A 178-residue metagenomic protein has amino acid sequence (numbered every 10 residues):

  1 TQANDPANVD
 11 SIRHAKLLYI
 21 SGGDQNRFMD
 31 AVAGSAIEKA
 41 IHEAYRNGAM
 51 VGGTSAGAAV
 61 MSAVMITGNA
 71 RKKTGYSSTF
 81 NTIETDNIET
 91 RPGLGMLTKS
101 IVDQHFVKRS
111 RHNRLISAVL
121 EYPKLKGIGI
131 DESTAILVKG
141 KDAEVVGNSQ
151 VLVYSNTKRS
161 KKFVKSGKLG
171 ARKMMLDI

Functional and structural regions predicted by a protein language model:
T1-G22: N-terminal beta1-alpha1 cap of cysteine-dependent amidohydrolase-like domains
S11-H14, S35-G48: Catalytic-core regions built around general acid/base machinery
S21-G22, Y45-M65: Catalytic nucleophile loop
Q25-S35: Glycine/threonine-rich flexible loop motifs
N26, A58-M61, A135-L137: Short, active-site-adjacent cap segments at secondary-structure transitions
F28, S62, N69: Glycine/Thr-rich phosphate-binding loops of Rossmann-like dinucleotide-binding domains
M65-T67, R71-I178: C-terminal and late-domain segments of enzyme folds
